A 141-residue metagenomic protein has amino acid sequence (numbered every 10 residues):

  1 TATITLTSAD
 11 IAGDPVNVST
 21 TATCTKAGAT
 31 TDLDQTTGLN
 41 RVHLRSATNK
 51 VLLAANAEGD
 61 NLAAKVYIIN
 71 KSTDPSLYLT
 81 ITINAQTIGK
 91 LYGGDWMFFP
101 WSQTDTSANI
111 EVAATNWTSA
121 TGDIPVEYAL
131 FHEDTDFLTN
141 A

Functional and structural regions predicted by a protein language model:
T1-G13, C24, N116-A141: C-terminal interaction-tip segments
T1-N56: N-terminal low-complexity, intrinsically disordered "leader/linker" segments enriched in small/polar and basic residues
I4, V42, I68, L79-I81 (+2 more regions): Hydrophobic beta-strand residues in large extracellular and virion-surface proteins
N49-A55, A64-N70, E111-T115: Hydrophobic beta-strand segments within beta-rich accessory/binding domains
D60-K65, I69-I88: Short, surface-exposed beta-strand/strand-loop-strand elements in extracellular ectodomains
Q86-S107: Intrinsically disordered, low-complexity Pro/Gly/Ser/Thr-rich segments with frequent PxxP/GP/PP motifs and embedded
S102-D123: Noncatalytic modules at the cell exterior or secretory-pathway interfaces, chiefly beta-strand-rich lectin/adhesion
